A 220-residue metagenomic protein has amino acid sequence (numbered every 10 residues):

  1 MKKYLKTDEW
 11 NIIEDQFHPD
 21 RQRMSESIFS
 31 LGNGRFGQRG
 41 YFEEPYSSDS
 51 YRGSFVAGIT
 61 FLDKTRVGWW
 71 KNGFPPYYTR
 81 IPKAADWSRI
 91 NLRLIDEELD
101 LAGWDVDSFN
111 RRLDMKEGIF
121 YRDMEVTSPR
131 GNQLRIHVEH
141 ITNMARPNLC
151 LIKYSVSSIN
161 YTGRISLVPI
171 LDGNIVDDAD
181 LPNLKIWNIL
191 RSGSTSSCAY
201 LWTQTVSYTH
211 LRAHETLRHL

Functional and structural regions predicted by a protein language model:
K2-R212, R218: Beta-sandwich/jelly-roll carbohydrate-recognition scaffolds of carbohydrate-active enzymes
